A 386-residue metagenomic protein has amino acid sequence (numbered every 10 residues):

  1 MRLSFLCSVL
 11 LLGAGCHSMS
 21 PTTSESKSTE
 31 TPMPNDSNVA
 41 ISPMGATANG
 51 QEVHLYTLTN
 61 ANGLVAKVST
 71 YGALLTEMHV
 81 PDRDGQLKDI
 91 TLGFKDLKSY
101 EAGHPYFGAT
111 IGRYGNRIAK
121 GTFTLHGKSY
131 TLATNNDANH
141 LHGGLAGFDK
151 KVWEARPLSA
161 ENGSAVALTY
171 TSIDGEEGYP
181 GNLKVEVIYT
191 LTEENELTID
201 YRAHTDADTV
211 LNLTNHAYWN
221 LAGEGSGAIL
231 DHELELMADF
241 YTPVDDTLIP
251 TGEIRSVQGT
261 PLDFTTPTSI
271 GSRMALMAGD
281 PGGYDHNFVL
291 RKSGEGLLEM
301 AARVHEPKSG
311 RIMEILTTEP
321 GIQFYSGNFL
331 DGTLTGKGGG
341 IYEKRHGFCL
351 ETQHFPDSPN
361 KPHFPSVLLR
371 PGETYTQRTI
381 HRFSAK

Functional and structural regions predicted by a protein language model:
S4-G15: Gram-negative bacterial Sec-dependent N-terminal signal peptides
H17-A66, T70-K386: An exposed, glycine/acidic-rich loop-and-rim segment of catalytic or binding clefts
